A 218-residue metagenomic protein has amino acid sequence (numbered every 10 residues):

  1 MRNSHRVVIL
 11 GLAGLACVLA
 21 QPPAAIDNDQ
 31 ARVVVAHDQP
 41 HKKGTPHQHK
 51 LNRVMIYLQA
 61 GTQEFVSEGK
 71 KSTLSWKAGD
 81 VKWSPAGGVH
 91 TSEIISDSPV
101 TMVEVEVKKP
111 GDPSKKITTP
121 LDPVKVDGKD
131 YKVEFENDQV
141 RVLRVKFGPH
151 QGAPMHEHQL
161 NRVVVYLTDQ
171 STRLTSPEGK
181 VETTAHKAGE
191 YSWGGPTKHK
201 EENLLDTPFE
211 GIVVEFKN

Functional and structural regions predicted by a protein language model:
M1-I9: Bacterial N-terminal signal peptides that target proteins for export
V8-C17: Bacterial N-terminal signal peptides
P22-P46, K50-M55, V105, K125-M155 (+2 more regions): A short glycine-rich, His/Asp/Glu-containing loop-to-beta-strand
D27-Q30, G69-A86, G179-P196: Short acidic-glycine-tyrosine-enriched beta hairpin
K43-G44, G61-F65, V81, A153 (+2 more regions): Short beta-strand segments in beta-sandwich/barrel cores
K50-E68, H158-E178: Glycine- and acidic-residue-biased ligand/ion/polar-headgroup-sensing regions
N52, A60, G87-K108, D169 (+1 more regions): Ligand-binding loop in jelly-roll beta-barrel domains
E93-S96, T101-D138: Surface-exposed beta-loop interaction hotspot
